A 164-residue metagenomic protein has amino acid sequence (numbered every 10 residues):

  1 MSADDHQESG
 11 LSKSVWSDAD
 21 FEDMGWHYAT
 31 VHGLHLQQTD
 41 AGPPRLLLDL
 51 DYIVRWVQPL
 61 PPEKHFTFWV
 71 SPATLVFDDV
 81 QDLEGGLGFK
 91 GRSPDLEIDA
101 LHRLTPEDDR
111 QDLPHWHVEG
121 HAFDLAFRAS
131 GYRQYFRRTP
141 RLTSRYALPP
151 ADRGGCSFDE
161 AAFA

Functional and structural regions predicted by a protein language model:
M1-A164: Surface-exposed, interaction-prone regions used to assemble/regulate multi-protein complexes
